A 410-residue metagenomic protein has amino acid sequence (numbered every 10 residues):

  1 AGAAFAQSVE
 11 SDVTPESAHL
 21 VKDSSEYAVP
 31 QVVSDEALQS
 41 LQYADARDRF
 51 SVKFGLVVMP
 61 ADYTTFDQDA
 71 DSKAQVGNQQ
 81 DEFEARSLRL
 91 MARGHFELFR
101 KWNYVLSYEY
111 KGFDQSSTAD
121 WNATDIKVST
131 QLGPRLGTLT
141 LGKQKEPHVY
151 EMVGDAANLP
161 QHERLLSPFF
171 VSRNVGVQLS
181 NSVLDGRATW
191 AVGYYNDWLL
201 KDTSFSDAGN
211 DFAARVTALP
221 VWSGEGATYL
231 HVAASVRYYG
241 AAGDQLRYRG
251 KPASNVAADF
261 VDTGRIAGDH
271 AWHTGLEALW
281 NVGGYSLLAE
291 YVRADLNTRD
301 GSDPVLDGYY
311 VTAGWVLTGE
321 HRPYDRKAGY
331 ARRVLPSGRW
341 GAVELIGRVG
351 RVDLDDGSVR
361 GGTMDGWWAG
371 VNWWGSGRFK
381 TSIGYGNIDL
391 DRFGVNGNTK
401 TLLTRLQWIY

Functional and structural regions predicted by a protein language model:
G2-A6: Sec/Tat signal peptide C-region and signal peptidase I cleavage site
V9-V33, R47, F66-D67, V76-G77 (+3 more regions): Outer-membrane beta-barrel pore domains
Q39-A70, Q75-A242, L306, Y310-S337 (+2 more regions): Outer membrane beta-barrel
